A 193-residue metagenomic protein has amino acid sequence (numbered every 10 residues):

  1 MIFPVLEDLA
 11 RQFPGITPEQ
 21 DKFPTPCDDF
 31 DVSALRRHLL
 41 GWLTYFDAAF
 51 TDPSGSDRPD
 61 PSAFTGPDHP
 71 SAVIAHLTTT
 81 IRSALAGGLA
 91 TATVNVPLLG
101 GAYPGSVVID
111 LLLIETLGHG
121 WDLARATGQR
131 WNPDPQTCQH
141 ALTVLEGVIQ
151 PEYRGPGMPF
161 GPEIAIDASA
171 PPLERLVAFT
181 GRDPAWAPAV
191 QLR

Functional and structural regions predicted by a protein language model:
M1-D8, G15-D28, G41-R193: Structured surface interface patches that mediate subunit assembly and partner/cofactor docking
L35: Extended, alpha-helix-rich binding/interface surfaces that flank or overlap catalytic cores and mediate recognition
